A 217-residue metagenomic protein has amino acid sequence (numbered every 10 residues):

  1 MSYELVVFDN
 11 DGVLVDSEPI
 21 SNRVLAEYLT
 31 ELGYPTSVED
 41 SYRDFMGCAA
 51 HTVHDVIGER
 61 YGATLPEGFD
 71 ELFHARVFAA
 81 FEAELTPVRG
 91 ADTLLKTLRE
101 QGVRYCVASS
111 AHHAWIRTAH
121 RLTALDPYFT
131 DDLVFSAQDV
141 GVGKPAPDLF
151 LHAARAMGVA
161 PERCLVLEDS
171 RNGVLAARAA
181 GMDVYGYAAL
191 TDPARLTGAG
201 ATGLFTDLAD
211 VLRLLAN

Functional and structural regions predicted by a protein language model:
M1-E4, K96, H112-N217: Asp-based, Mg2+/Mn2+-dependent phosphohydrolase catalytic module
S2-Q101, A114: N-terminal helical cap/lid subdomain that shapes the substrate entry/recognition surface in HAD-like hydrolases
D9, V13, S109, D169: Conserved G/P- and acidic residue-centered "switch" motifs that form tight phosphate/ATP-binding loops in soluble
P87, A108, V142: Residue-level marker of regulatory loop/turn positions in helix-turn-helix DNA-binding domains and in histidine
